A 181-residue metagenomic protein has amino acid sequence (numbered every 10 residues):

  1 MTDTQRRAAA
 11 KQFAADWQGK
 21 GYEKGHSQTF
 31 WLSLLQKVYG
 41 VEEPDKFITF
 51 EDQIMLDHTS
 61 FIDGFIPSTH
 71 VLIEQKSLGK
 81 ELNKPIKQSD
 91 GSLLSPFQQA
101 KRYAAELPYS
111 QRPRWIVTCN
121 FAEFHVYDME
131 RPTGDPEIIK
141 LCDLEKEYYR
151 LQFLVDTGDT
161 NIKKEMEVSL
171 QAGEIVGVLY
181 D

Functional and structural regions predicted by a protein language model:
M1-A14, L56-I62, T69-V71, Q75-K101 (+1 more regions): Short, basic/polar, glycine-containing "phosphate-handling" surface segments that engage DNA
M1-I48, L56, A172, V176: Charged, often low-complexity linker/regulatory segments
E42-P44, I66, S110: Short, structurally constrained coil/turn elements that cap an alpha-helix or connect an alpha-helix to the following
